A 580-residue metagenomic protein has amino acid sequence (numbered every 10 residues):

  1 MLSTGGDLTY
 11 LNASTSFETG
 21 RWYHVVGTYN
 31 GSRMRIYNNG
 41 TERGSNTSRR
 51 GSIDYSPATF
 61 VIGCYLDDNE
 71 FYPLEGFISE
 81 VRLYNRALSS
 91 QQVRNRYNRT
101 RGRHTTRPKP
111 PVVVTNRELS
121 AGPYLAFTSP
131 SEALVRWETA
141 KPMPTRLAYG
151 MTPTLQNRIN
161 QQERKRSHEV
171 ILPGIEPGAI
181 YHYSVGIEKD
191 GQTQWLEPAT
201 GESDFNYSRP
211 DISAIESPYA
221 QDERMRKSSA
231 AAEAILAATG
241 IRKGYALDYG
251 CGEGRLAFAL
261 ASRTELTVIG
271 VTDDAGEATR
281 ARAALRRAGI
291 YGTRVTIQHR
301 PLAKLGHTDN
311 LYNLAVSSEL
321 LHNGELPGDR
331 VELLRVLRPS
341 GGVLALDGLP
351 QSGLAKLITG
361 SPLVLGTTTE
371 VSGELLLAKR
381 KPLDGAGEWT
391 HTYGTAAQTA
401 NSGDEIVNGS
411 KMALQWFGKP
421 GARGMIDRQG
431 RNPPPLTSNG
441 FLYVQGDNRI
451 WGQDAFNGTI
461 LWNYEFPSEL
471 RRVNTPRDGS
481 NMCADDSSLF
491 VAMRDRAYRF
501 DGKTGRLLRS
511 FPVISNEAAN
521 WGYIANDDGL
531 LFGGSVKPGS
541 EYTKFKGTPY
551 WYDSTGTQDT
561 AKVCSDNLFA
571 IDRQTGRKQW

Functional and structural regions predicted by a protein language model:
M1-P110: Extracellular glycan-associated modules
T59, D427-I450, V473-Y498, S515-L568: Repeat-blade elements of multi-bladed beta-propeller folds
K109-S208: Short, surface-exposed linear motifs at loops/turns and structural transition points
I241-F258, T267-I269: Conserved class I S-adenosyl-L-methionine
A303-L314: A short acidic, Gly/Pro-enriched loop at the edge of an enzyme's catalytic core that lines a small-molecule cofactor
E325-G342: A short glycine-rich, Lys/Arg-flanked "PGG" loop and its adjoining helix->strand segment in the class I
G394-G403, V407-R449, S480: Beta-strand-rich domains and repeat architectures in extracellular enzymes and scaffolds, especially beta-propellers
A455-N457, D501-G505, D572-T575: Short loop/turn segments that connect beta-strands within beta-propeller blades
